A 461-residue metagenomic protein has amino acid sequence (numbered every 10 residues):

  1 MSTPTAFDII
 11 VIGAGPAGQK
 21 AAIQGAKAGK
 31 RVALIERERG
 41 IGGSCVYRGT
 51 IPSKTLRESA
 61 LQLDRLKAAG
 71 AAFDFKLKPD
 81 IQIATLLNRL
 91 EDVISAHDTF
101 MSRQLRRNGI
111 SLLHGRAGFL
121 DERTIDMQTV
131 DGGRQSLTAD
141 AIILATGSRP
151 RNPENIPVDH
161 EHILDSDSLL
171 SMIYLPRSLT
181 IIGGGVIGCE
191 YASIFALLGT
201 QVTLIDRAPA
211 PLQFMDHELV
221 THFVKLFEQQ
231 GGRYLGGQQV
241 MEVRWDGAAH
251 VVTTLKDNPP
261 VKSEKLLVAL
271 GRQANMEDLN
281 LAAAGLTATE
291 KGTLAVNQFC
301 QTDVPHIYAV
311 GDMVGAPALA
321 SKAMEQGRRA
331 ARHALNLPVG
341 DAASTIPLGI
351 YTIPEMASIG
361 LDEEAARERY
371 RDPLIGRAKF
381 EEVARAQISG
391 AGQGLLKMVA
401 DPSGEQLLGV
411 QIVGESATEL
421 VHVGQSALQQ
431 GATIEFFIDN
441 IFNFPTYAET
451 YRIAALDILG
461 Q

Functional and structural regions predicted by a protein language model:
S2-F7, Q24-K30, E36-R177, A208-L212 (+7 more regions): Glycine-rich flavin
I10-E38, I51, T55-Q62, L335 (+2 more regions): Flexible, glycine-rich terminal cap/loop adjacent to redox cofactors in electron-transfer oxidoreductases
I10-I12, A117, S136-G147, I182 (+3 more regions): Short hydrophobic core segments
G13-P16, R39, I182-G185, D312: Glycine-rich Rossmann-fold phosphate-binding loop(s) that bind the pyrophosphate of adenine dinucleotide cofactors
A17-Q24, I163, G188-Y191, L197 (+2 more regions): Short glycine/serine/threonine-rich phosphate/pyrophosphate-binding segments that cradle anionic phosphate groups
G29, G199-Q201, G231, G431: Glycine-centered short loops/turns at secondary-structure junctions
T50, T146-Q201, I205, Y234 (+3 more regions): Glycine-rich dinucleotide-binding loop and its adjacent helix/turn
D159-P176, P260-H333: FAD-site-proximal beta/loop scaffold in flavoenzymes
